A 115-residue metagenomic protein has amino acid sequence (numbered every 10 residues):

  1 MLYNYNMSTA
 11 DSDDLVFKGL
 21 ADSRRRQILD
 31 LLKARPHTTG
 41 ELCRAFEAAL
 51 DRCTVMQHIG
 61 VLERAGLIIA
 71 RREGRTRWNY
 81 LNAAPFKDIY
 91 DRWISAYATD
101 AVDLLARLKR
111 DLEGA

Functional and structural regions predicted by a protein language model:
M1-S12, D30-K33, K87-A115: Amphipathic alpha-helical dimerization/coiled-coil segments that flank or bridge DNA-binding/regulatory modules
S12-G19, S23-T54, R77-D88, R92: N-terminal helix-turn-helix DNA-binding core of bacterial DNA-binding proteins
V55-M56, A115: Short alpha-helical linear motifs
H58-G60: Short, hydrophobic-biased segments on the C-terminal half of alpha helices that form "recognition helices"
E63-G74, Y80: Beta-hairpin "wing" of winged helix-turn-helix
